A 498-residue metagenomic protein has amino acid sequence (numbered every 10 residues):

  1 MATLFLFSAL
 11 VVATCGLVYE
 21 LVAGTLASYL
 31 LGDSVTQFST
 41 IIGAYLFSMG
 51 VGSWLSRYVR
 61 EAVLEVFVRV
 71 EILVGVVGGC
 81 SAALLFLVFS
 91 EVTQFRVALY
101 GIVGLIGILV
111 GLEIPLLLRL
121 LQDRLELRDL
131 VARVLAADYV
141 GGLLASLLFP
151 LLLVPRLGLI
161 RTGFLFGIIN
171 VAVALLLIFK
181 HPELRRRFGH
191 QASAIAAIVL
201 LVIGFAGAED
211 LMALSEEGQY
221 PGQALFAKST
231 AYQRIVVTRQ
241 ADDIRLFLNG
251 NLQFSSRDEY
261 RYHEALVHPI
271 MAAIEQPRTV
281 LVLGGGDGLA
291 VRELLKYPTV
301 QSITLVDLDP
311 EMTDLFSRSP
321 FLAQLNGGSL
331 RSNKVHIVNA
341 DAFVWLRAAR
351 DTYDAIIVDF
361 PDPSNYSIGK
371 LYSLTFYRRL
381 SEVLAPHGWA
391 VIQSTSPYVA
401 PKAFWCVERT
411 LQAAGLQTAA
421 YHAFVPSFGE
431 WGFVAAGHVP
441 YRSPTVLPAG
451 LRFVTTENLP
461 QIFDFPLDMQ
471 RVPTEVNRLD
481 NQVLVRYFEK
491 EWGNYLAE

Functional and structural regions predicted by a protein language model:
M1-L322, N326-P426, W431-P440, N494-E498: Alpha-helical transmembrane segments of multi-pass membrane proteins
P440-E498: SAM/dcSAM-binding transferase cores
